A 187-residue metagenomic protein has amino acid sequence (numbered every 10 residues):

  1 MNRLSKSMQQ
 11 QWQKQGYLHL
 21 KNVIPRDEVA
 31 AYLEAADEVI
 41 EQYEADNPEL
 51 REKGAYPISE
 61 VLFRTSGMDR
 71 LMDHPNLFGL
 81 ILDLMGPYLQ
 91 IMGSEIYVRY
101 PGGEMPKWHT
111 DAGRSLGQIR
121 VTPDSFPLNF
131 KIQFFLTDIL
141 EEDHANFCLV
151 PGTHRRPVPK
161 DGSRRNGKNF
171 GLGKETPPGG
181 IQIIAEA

Functional and structural regions predicted by a protein language model:
M1-Q15, L20-P123: Non-heme Fe(II)-dependent double-stranded beta-helix
E41, A45, T137-H144: Proline-centered turn/helix-capping motifs that create local helix->coil transitions or kinks
P75, G79, F130, E186-A187: A structural signal for well-ordered alpha-helical segments within the folded catalytic domains of diverse enzymes
Q90-M92, L128, D143: Short, basic and Ser/Thr-rich N-terminal targeting/leader segments
T110-A112, F130, F134-D138, L149-P151: Short, structured patches in soluble enzyme cores that scaffold and shape functional sites
A112-R120, F134, F170-T176: Active-site glycine-rich loop that binds ribose-phosphate moieties when present
P123-K131: Amphipathic alpha-helical effector-binding/dimerization core of metabolite-sensing transcriptional regulators
F126, I139-A187: Double-stranded beta-helix
